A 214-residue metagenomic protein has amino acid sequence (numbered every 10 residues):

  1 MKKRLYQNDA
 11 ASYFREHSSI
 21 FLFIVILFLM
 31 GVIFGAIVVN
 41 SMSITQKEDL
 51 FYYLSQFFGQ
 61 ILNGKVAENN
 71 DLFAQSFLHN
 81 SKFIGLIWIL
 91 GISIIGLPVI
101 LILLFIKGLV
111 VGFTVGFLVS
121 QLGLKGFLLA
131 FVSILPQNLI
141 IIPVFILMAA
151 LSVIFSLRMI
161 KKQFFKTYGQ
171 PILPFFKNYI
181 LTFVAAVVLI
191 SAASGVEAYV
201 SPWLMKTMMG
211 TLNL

Functional and structural regions predicted by a protein language model:
K3-F21, K166-P174: Cytosolic juxtamembrane amphipathic/interface segments immediately preceding and feeding into a transmembrane helix
F14-K47: N-terminal signal-anchor transmembrane alpha helix
A36-F58, L204, M208: Interfacial/capping segments of alpha-helical transmembrane domains
E48-N70, L212-N213: Perimembrane loop-to-helix junctions flanking transmembrane segments
G59-W88: Interfacial helix-start motif at the membrane-water boundary
L103-P136, N178-V196: Hydrophobic alpha-helical transmembrane segments of integral membrane proteins
M148-L214: Terminal transmembrane helical module of multi-pass membrane proteins
